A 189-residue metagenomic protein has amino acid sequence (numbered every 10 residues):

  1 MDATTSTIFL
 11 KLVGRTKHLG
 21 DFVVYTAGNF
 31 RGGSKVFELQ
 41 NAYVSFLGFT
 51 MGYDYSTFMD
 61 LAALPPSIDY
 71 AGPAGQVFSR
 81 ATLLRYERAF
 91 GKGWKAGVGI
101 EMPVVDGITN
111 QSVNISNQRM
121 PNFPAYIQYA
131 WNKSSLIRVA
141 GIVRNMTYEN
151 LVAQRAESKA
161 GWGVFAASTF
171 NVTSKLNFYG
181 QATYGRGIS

Functional and structural regions predicted by a protein language model:
M1-D106, R119-M120, P124, Q128-S134 (+3 more regions): Outer membrane beta-barrel
A27-E38, N114-S116, M146-E157: Outer-membrane beta-barrel proteins
S67-G72, I108-V113, E149-R155: Extracellular loop and loop/strand-boundary signature of outer-membrane beta-barrel proteins
A130-S189: Detector for outer-membrane/organellar transmembrane beta-barrel domains, recognizing the amphipathic beta-strand
